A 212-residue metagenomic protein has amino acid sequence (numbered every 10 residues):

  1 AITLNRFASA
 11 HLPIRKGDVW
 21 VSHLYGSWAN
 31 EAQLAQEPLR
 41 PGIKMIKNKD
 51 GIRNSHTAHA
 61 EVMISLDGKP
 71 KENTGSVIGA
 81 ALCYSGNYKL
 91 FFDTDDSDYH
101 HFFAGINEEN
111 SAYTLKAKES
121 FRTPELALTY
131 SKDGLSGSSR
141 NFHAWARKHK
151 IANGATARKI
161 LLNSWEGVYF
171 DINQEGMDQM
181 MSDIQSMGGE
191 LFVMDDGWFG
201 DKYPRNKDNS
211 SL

Functional and structural regions predicted by a protein language model:
A1-D93, E109-S111: Polysaccharide-binding surfaces and accessory modules of carbohydrate-active proteins
T74, D96, G154-T156: A short, polar/charged loop/turn motif at coil->beta-strand junctions and beta-hairpin connectors
V77, S120, K159: A residue-level signal for beta-strand positions that form part of recognition/binding surfaces within mature
S85, L128, G167: Short, glycine-/Ser/Thr-/acidic-enriched flexible segments
D96-K116: Short acidic, Pro/Gly- and aromatic-enriched capping/linker segments at domain boundaries
Y113-K132: Short Pro-Gly-centered flexible turn/kink motifs
Y130-R158, F170: Acidic/polar, glycine-enriched structural segments that form the non-catalytic walls/loops of the carbohydrate-binding
N153-L212: Aromatic-lined carbohydrate-binding/catalytic grooves of carbohydrate-active enzymes
